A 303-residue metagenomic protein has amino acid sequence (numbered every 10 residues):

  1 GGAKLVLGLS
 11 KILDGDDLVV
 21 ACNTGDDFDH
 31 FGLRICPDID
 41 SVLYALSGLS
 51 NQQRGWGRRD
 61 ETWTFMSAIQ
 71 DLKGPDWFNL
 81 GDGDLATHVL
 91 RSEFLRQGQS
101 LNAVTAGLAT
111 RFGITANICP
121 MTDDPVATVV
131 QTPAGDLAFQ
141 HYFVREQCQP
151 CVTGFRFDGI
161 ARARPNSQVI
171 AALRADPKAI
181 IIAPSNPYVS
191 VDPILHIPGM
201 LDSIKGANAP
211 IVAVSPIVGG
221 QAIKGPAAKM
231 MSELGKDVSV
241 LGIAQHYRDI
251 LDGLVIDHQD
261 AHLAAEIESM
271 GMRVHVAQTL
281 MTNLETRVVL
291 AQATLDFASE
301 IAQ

Functional and structural regions predicted by a protein language model:
L5-D17: A short, Lys/Arg-enriched amphipathic alpha-helix followed by its capping loop at the start of a domain
D14-D16, A207-I211, M272: A short helix->loop->beta-strand "cap" motif at the edges of active sites that frequently abuts
V19-N23, A209-I217, G253-Q259: Short internal beta-strands
N23-D158: Electropositive, gly/pro-rich neighborhoods at or near active sites that engage anionic ligands
T153-L173: Active-site glycine-rich loop that binds ribose-phosphate moieties when present
P193-D202: Charged helix-capping and loop-helix junction motifs
A207-K224, T279-M281: Short, flexible loop segments at boundaries between secondary-structure elements
K224-Q303: C-terminal functional extensions of proteins
